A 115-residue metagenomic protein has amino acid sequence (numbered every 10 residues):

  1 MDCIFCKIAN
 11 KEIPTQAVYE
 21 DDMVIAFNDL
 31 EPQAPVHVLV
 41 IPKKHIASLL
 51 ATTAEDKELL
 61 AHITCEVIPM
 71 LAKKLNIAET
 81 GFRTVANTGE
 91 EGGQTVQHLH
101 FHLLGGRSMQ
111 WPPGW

Functional and structural regions predicted by a protein language model:
M1-W115: HIT superfamily nucleotide-processing domains
